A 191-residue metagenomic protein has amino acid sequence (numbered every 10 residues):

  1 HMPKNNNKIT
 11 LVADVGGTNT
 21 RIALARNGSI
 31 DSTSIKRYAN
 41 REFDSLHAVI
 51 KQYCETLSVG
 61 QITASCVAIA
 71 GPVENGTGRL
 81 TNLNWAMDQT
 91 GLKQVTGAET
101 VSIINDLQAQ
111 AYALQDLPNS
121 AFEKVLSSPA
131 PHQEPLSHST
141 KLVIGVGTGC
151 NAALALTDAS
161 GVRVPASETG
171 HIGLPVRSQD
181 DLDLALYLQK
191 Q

Functional and structural regions predicted by a protein language model:
P3-Q52, A166-G170: Short glycine-rich, Thr/Ser-proximal phosphate-binding strand/loop in the N-terminal lobe of ATP-dependent enzymes
N27-S29, N82-A86, L117-V125, T157-P165: A glycine- and small-aliphatic-rich helix-loop capping segment at beta-alpha/alpha-beta transitions that lines
N40, D44-E55, I62-E74: N-terminal non-catalytic cap/leader segment that marks the start of a structured domain
L57-Q61, P135-H138: Glycine-rich phosphate-binding loop signature in dinucleotide/nucleotide-binding domains
V59-I103, Q108-A121, V143: Short beta-strand-loop/turn "lid" adjacent to the catalytic site in phosphate-handling enzymes
G71, G147-C150: Glycine-rich beta-alpha junction loops
Y112-T140: A gly/proline- and charged-residue-enriched helix-loop-helix capping module
A130-L142, G149-Q191: Glycine/GP-enriched mid-protein hinge/lid loop-to-helix segment characteristic of carbohydrate kinases
